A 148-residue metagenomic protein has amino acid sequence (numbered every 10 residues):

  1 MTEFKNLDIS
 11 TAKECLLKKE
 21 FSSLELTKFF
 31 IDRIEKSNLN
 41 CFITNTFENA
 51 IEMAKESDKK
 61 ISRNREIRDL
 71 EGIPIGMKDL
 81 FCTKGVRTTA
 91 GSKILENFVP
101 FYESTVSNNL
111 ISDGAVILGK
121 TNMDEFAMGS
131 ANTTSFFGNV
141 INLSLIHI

Functional and structural regions predicted by a protein language model:
M1-E52: An N-terminal boundary/leader segment
T11, F29, E56, T105 (+1 more regions): Alpha-helical scaffold segments in soluble metabolic enzymes
R33, H147-I148: A generic secondary-structure signal
M53-K59, S135: Short, basic phosphate-binding NTP loop
S57-P74: Immediate post-signal peptide segment of exported/extracytoplasmic ligand-binding proteins
L70-I146: Short glycine/serine-rich loop/turn segments
